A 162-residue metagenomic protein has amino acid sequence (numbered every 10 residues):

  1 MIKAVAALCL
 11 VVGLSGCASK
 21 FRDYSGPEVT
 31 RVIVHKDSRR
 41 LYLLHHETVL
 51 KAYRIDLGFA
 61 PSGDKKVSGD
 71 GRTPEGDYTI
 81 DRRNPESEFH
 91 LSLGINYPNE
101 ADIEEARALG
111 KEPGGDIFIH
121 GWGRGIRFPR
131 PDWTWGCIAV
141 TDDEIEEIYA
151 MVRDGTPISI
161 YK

Functional and structural regions predicted by a protein language model:
M1-A6: Bacterial N-terminal signal peptides that target proteins for export
L14-G16: C-terminal motif of bacterial Sec signal peptides marking the signal peptidase cleavage site
A18-T30, L57-D81, D102-E105, W122 (+1 more regions): N-terminal post-signal-peptidase region of extra-cytosolic proteins
F21, R82-K162: Exported/periplasmic cell-wall-interacting domains
S25-P27, V34-K36, T48, T73 (+1 more regions): Short, surface-exposed loop/turn motifs at beta-strand boundaries within globular domains
R31, A52-R54, D77, D116 (+1 more regions): Well-ordered beta-strand positions in beta-sheet-rich domains
V32-K65: Post-signal-peptide N-terminal segment of Sec-exported extracytoplasmic proteins
